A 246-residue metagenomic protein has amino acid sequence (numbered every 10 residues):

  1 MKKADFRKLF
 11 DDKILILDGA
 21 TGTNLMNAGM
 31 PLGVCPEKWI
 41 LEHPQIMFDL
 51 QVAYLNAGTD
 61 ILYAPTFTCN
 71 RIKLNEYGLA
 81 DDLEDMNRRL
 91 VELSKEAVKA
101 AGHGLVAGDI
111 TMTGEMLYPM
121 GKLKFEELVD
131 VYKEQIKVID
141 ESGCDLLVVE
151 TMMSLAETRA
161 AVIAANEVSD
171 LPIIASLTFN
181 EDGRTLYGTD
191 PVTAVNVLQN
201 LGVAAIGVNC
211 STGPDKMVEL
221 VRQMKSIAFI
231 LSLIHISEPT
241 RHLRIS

Functional and structural regions predicted by a protein language model:
M1-G29, V91, K95-G104: N-terminal amphipathic alpha-helix/helix-capping segment at the start of soluble metabolic enzymes
I14-G33, A53-C69: N-terminal glycine-rich anion-binding loops that anchor highly charged ligand groups
I16-D18, L62-A64, V106-G108, V149 (+3 more regions): Hydrophobic faces of well-ordered beta-strands that scaffold small-molecule active sites in alpha/beta enzyme cores
P31-H43, R71-R89, L117-V129, N180-G188 (+3 more regions): Glycine-rich tight-turn/loop motif centered on a GG-T
C35-H43, L55-M86, C144-R159, V208 (+1 more regions): Glycine-rich, proline-tolerant flexible connector loops at the mouths of alpha/beta enzymes
V52, N56-A57, A101, L117-A175 (+1 more regions): Alpha/beta enzyme core
D60-I61, F67, L79-D140, C144-L146: Active-site beta->alpha loop and helix N-cap motifs at the rims of alpha/beta catalytic domains
I234-S246: Single conserved hydrophobic/aromatic residue that forms the stacking wall/gate of nucleotide- or nucleobase-binding
